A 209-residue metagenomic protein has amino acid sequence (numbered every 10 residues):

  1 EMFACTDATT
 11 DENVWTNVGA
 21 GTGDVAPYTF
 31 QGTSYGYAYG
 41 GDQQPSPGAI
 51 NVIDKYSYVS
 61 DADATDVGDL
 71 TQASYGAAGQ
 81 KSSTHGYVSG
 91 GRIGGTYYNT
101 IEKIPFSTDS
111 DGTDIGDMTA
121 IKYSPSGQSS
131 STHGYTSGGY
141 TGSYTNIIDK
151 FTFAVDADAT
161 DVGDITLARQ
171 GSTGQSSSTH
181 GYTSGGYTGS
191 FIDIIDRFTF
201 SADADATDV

Functional and structural regions predicted by a protein language model:
E1-V209: Polar, enzyme-active/binding microenvironments
